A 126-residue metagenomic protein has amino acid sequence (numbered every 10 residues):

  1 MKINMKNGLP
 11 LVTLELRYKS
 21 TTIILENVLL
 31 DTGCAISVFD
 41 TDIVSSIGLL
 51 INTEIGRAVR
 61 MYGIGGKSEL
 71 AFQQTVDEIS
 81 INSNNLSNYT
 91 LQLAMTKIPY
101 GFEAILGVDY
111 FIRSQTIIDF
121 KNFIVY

Functional and structural regions predicted by a protein language model:
M1-Y126: Pepsin/retropepsin-fold aspartyl endopeptidases
